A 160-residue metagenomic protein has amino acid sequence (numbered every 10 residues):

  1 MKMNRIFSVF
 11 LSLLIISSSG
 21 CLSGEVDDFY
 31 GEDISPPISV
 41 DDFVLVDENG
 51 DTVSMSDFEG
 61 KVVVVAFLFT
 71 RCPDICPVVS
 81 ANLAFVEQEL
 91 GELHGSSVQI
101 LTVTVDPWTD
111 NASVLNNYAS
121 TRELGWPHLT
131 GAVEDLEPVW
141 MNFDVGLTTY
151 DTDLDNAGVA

Functional and structural regions predicted by a protein language model:
M1-V26: Secretory targeting signatures
E25-S56: N-terminal "domain-start" segment that seeds a small globular fold
I38-S39, K61, V159-A160: Short, small/polar residue-rich loop motifs at catalytic or cofactor-binding pockets
V53-P77, A81-L83: Short active-site neighborhood of thiol/selenol oxidoreductases, capturing the structured segment around
S80-V139: Structural microenvironment flanking redox-active thiols in thiol-disulfide oxidoreductases
L124-A160: Thiol/selenol-based redox catalytic cores and closely related redox-interacting motifs
